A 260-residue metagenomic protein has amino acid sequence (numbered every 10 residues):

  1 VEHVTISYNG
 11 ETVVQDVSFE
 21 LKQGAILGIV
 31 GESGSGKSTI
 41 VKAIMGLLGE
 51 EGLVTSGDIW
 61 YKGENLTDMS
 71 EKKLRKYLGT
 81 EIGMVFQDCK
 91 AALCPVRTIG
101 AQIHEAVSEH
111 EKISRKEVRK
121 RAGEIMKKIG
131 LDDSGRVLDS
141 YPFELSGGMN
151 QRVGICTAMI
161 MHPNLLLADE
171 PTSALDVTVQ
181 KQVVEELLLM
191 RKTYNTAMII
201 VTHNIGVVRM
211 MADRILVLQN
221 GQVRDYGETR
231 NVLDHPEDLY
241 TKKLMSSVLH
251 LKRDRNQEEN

Functional and structural regions predicted by a protein language model:
V30-G31: The feature captures the beta-strand-to-loop junction immediately N-terminal to the Walker
L53-N65: Conserved ABC transporter NBD signature motif
S140-L145, M149: Conserved ABC ATPase signature
I160-N164: A short, proline-enriched helix->beta-strand linker immediately N-terminal to the Walker B motif in ABC-type P-loop
V208-M210: A short, surface-exposed alpha-helical micro-motif characterized by mixed small hydrophobic and charged/polar residues
V223-G227: ABC ATPase "signature
